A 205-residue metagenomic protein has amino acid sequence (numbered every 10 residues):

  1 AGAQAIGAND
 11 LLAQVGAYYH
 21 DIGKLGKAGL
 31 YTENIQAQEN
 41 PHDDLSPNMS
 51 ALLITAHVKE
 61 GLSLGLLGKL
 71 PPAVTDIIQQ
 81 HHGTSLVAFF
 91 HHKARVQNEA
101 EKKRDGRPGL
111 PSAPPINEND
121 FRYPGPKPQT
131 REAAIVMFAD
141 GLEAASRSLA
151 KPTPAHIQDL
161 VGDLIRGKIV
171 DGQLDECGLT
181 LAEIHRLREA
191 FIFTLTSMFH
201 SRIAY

Functional and structural regions predicted by a protein language model:
A1-V161, G167-D171: Divalent metal-dependent catalytic cores for phosphoryl transfer on phosphate-bearing substrates
I169, L174-Y205: Long, hydrophobic alpha-helical segments that serve as membrane-spanning/inserting helices
